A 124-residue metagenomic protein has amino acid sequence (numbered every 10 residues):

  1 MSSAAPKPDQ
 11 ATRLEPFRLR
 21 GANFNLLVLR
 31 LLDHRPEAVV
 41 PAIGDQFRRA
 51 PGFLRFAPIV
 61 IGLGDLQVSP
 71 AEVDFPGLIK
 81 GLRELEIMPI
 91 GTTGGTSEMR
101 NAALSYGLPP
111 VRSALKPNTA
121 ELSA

Functional and structural regions predicted by a protein language model:
S2-A124: Charge-rich, low-hydrophobicity low-complexity segments
